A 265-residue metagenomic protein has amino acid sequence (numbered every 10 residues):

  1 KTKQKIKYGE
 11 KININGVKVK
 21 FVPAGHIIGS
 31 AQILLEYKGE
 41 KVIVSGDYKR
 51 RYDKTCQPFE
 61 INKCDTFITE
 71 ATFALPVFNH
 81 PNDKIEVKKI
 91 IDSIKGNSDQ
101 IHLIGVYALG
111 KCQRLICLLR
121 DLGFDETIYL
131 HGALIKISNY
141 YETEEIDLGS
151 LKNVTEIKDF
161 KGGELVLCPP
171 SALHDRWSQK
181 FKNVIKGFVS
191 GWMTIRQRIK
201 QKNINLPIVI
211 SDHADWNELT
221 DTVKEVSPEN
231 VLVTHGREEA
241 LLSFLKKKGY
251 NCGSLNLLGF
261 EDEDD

Functional and structural regions predicted by a protein language model:
K1-G110, D121-L122: His/Asp/Glu-rich metal-coordinating catalytic cores of metallo-dependent phosphodiesterases/hydrolases acting on
T2-Q4, G46-K54, E145-K152, L165-P170 (+1 more regions): Short gly/ser/thr-rich secondary-structure transition/capping motifs
A24-L35, Y48, Y52-D53, T66 (+3 more regions): Active-site-proximal loop/helix segment associated with metal-binding centers of metalloenzymes
I27, G46-Y48, A71-F73, L109 (+6 more regions): Active-site metal-binding loops of divalent metal-dependent hydrolases
S30, D53-K54, P76-F78, Q113 (+3 more regions): Short helix/loop capping segments that flank catalytic or ligand/cofactor-binding pockets
E60-I61, L75-I157, N230-D265: Binuclear metal-ion centers of metallo-dependent hydrolases, dominated by the metallo-beta-lactamase
D121, E145, V154-D265: C-terminal regulatory/interaction regions
